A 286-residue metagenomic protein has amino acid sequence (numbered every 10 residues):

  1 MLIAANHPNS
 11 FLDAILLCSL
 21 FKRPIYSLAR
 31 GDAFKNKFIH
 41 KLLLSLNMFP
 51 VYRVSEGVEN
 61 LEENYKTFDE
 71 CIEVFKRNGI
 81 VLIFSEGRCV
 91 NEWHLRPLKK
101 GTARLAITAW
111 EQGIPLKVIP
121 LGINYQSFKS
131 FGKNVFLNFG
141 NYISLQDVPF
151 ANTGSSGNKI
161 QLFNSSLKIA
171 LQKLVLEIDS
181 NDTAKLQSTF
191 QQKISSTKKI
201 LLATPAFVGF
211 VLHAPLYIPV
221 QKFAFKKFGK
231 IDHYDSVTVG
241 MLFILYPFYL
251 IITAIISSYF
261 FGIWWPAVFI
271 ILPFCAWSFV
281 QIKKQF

Functional and structural regions predicted by a protein language model:
M1-P149, I218, K222-F286: Soluble catalytic domains of membrane acyltransferases
K37, K41, T189, S195-K199: Coil-to-alpha-helix initiation sites in intrinsically disordered, low-complexity, charged segments
F49, Y142, A170-E177, F207: Phosphate/oxyanion-binding loops and surfaces in catalytic or ligand/nucleic-acid-binding neighborhoods
G154-Q192: Long, charge-rich alpha-helical interaction segments
S155, S195, Q285-F286: Short, Lys/Arg-enriched, disordered terminal segments
L176-S180, F210-Y217: Intrinsically disordered or highly flexible coil/loop and linker segments, enriched in small and charged/polar residues
I194-P215: Transmembrane alpha-helical segments and their cytosolic interface motifs in multi-pass membrane proteins
